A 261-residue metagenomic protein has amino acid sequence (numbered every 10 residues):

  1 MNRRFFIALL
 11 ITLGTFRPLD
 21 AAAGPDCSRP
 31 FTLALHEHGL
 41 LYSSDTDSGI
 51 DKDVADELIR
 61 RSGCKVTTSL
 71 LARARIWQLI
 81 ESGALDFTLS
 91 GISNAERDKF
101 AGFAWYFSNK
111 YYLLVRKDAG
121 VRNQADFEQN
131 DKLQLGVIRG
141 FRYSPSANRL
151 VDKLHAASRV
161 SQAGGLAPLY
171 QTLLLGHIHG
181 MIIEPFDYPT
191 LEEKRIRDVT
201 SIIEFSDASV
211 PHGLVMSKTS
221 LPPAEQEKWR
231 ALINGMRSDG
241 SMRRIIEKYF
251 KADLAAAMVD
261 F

Functional and structural regions predicted by a protein language model:
A23-I92, E96-K99, Q162, D239: Extracytoplasmic small-molecule ligand-binding "clamshell" domains of the periplasmic binding protein/Venus flytrap
F31-L35, F103-Q124, L214-S217: Hydrophobic/proline-rich hinge and linker segments of small-molecule sensing/allosteric domains, predominantly
L35-H38, N109-K110, K194-I233, A252-F261: Periplasmic-binding protein-like
K52-R61, A125-Q134, F141, V215-D253: Extended ligand-binding regions for polar small-molecule ligands
D53-C64, W105-Y106, Q129-K132, F141-A163 (+2 more regions): Ligand-binding cleft/hinge of the Venus flytrap
S69-L70, A74-D86, D126, L166-D187 (+1 more regions): Short helices/loops that flank or line small-molecule/ion binding pockets
R75, G91-K99, H179-A208: A ligand-binding cleft/hinge motif common to bilobed small-molecule-binding domains
V115-L135, L150: Flexible hinge/capping segments at coil-to-helix
